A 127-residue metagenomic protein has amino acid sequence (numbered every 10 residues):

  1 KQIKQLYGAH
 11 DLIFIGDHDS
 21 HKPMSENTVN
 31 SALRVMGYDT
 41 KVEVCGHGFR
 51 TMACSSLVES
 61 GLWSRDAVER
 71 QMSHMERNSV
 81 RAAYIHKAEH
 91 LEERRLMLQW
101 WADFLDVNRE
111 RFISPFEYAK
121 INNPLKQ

Functional and structural regions predicted by a protein language model:
K4-I13, D17-H21, E26-R70, H74-R77: Short, basic (Lys/Arg/His-rich) helix/loop patches that form interaction surfaces in the mid-to-C-terminal regions
L6-H10, H18-S20, E76-S79, E89-Q127: C-terminal secondary-structure termini that scaffold catalytic or DNA-interacting sites
W63, A83-Y84: Short, glycine/charged-enriched secondary-structure capping and boundary segments
M72, Y84-A88: A general structural motif at alpha-helix termini
